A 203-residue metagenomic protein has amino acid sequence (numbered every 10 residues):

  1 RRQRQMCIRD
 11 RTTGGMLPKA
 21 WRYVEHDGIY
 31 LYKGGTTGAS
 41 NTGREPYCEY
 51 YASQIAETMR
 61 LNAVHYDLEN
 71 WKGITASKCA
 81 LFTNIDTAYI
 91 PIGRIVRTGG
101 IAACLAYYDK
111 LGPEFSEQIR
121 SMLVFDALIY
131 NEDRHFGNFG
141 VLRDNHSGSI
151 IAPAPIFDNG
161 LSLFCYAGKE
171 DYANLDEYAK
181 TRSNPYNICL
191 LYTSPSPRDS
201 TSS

Functional and structural regions predicted by a protein language model:
Q3-D10, Y192-D199: Conserved small/polar residues in nucleotide/adenosyl-binding loops
T12-M16, R60, N70-W71: A short catalytic or substrate-binding loop motif that flags glycine-/basic-rich loops and adjacent residues that bind
E25-G43: ATP-binding glycine-rich loop module of kinase domains
A39-N62: A conserved alpha-helical element in kinase catalytic cores
G73-Y108: Conserved structural core of kinase catalytic domains
A103-G168: Conserved kinase catalytic-core segment
A152, N159, P195-S202: Short "domain-exit" segments at the C-terminal end of structured domains
L161-L191: C-lobe/activation-segment region of protein kinase-like
